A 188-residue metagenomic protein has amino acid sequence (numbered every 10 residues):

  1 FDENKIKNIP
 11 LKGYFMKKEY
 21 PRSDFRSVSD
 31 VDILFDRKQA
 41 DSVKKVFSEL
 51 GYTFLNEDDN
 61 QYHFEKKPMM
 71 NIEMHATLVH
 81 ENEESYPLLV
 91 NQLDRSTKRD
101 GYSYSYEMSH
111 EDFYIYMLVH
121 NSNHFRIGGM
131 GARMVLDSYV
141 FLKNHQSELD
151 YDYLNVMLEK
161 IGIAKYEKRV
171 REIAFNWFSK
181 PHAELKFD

Functional and structural regions predicted by a protein language model:
F1-S29, F35-D188: Conserved NTP-donor binding/palm subdomain of two-metal-ion nucleotidyltransferases/polymerases, i.e., the charged
